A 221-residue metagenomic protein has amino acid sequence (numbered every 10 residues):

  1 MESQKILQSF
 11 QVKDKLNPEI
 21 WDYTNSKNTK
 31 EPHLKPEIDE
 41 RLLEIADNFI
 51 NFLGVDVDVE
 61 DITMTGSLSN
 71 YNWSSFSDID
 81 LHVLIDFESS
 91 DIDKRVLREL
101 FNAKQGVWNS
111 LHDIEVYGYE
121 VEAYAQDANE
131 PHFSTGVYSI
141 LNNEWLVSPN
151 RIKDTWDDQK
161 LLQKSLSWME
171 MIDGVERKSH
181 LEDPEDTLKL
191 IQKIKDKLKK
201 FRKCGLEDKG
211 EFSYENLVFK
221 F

Functional and structural regions predicted by a protein language model:
E2-S77, I85-F221: Catalytic core of pol beta-like nucleotidyltransferases
